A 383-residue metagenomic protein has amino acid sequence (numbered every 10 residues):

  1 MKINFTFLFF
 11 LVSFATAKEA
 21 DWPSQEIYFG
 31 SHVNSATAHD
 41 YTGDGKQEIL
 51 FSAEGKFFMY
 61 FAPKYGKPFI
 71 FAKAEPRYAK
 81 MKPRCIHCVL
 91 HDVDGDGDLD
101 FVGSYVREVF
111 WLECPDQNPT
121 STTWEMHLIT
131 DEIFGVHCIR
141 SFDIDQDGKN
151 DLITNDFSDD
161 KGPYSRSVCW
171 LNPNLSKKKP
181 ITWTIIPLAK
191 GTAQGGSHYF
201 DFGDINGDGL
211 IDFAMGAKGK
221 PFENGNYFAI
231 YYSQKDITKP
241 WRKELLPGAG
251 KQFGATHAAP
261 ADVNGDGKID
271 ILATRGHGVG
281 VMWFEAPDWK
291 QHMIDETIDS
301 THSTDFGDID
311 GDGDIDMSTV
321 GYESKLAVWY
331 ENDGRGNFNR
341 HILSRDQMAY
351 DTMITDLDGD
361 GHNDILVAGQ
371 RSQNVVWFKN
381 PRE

Functional and structural regions predicted by a protein language model:
M1-L8: Sec-dependent signal peptide recognition, specifically the positively charged N-region followed immediately by
F9-A17: Hydrophobic h-region of N-terminal signal peptides that target proteins for export in Gram-negative bacteria
A17-E383: Beta-propeller-forming repeat regions
